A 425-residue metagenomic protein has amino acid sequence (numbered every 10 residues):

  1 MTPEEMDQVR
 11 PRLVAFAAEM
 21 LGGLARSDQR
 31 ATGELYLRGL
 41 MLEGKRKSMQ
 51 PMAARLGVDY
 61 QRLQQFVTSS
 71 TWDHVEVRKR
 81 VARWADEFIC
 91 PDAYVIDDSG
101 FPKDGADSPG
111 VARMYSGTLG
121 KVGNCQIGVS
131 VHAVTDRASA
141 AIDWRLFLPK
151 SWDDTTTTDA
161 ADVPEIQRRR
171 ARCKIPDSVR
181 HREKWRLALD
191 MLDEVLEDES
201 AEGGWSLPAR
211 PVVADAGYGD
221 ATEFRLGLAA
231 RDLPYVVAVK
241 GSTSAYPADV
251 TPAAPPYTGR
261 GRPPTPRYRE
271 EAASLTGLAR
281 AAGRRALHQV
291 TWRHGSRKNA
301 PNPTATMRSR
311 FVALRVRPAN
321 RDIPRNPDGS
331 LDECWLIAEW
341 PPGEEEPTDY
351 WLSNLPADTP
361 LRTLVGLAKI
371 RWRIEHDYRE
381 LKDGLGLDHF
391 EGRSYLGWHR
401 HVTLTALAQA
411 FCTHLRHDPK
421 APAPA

Functional and structural regions predicted by a protein language model:
T2-V213, G217-V237, G241-S244, T251 (+2 more regions): Conserved, well-structured functional cores that handle cations and Mg-NTP chemistry
V14, D136-C173, D177-H181, K240 (+1 more regions): An anionic, glycine-rich sequence signature occurring as long contiguous blocks
E34, Q50, D349, R362-V365 (+1 more regions): Non-catalytic, well-ordered alpha-helical scaffold segments
L40, G44, L56, S70 (+5 more regions): Generic structural signal for hydrophobic core residues of well-folded globular domains
V163-P164, Y378-L385: Active-site-adjacent bridging/hinge elements
S353, T359-A368, D383-H399, P419-P422: Short, solvent-exposed helix-loop connector elements
E375, L407: Hydrophobic, well-ordered secondary-structure elements that form the walls of internal hydrophobic environments
Q409, T413-A425: Conserved nucleotidyltransferase catalytic core and NTase-mimicking acidic/glycine-rich helix/loop elements in nucleic
